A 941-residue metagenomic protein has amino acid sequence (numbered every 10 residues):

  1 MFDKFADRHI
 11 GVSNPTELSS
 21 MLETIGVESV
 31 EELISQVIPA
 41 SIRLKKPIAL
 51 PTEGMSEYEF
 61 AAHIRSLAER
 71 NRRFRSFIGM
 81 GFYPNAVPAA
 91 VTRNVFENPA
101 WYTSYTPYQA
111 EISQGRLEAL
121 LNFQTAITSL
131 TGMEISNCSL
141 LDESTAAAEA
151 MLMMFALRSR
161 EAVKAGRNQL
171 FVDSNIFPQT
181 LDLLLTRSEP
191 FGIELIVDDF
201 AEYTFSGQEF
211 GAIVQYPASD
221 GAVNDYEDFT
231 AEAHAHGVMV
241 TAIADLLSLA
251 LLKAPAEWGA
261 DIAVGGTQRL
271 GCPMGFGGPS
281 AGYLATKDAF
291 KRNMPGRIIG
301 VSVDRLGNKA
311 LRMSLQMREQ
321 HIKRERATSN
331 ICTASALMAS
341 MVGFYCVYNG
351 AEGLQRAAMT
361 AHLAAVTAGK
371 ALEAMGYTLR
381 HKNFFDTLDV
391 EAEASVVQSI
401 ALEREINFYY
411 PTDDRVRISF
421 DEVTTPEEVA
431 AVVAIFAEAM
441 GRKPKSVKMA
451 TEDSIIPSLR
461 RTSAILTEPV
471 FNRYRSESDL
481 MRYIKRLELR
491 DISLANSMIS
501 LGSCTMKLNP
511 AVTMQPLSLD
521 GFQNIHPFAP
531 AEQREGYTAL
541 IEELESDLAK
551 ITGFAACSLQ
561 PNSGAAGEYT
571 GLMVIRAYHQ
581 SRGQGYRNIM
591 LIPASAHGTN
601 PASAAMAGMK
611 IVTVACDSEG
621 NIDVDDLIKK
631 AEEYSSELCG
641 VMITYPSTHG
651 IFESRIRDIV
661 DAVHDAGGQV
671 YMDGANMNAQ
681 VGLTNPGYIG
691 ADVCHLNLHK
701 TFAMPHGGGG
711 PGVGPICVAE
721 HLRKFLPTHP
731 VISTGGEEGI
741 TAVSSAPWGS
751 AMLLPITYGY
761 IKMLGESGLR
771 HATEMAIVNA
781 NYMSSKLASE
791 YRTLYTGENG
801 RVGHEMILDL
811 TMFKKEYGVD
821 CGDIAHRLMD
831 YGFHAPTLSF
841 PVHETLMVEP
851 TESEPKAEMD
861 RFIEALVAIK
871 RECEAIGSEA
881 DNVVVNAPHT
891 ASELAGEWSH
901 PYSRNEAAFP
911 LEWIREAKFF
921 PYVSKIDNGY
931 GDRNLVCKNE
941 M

Functional and structural regions predicted by a protein language model:
M1-T24, Q36-F77, A86-Y102, Y108-E111 (+13 more regions): Non-catalytic terminal extensions of PLP-dependent enzymes
H9, T145-A310, L372, F385 (+6 more regions): Conserved PLP-enzyme active-site core in the AAT-like
V27-S41, A260-G265, A691-C694: TRNA-binding/sensing appendages of the translation machinery
P107-G115, S136-S139, N168-N175, Q215 (+1 more regions): Flexible, glycine/proline-enriched loop segments at strand-loop-helix junctions that form or flank small-ligand binding
Y108-I112, S129-A148, L548-G571: Short loop-beta-helix segment that forms the pyridoxal 5′-phosphate
L117-T128, K253-A260, K309-R318, A539-K550 (+1 more regions): Acidic-glycine-rich active-site phosphate/pyrophosphate-binding loop
S136, E194-D198, R380, Y409 (+3 more regions): General small-molecule cofactor/ligand-binding pocket signal
C272-A285, A289-F290, A334-M338, S419 (+5 more regions): Conserved phosphate/anionic-ligand binding catalytic regions in large, soluble enzymes, centered on
